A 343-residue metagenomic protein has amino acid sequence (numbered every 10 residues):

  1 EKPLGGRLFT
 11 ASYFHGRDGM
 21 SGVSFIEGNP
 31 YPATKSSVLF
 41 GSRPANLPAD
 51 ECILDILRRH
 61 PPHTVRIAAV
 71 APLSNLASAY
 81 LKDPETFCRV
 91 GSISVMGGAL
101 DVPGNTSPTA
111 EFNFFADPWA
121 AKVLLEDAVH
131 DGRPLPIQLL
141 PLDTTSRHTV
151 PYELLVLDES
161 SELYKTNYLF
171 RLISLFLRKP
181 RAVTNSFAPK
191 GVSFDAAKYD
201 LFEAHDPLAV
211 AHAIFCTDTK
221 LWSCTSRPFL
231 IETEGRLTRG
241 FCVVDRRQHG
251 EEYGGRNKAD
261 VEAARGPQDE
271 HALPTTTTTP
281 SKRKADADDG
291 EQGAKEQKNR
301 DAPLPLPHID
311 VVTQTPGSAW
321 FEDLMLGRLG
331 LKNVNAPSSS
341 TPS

Functional and structural regions predicted by a protein language model:
E1-R59, R283: Glycine-rich nucleotide/cofactor/substrate-binding loop typically near the N-terminus or early in the first domain
E27-P44, H63-A69, N105-F115: Flexible, glycine/proline-enriched loop segments at strand-loop-helix junctions that form or flank small-ligand binding
A69-L76, T144-S146: Gly/Ser/Thr-rich loops at beta-strand to alpha-helix junctions that form or flank small-molecule/cofactor-binding
A71, L124, V210: Divalent metal-coordination and catalytic microenvironments
A79, E85-P108: Class I SAM-dependent methyltransferase SAM-binding "motif I" and its flanking Rossmann-like core
P84-V90, D127-G132: Short, conserved loop/helix-junction motifs that constitute active-site signature segments in enzyme catalytic cores
D101, S107-K122, E126-H130: Polyanion-binding loop/helix "lid" in catalytic or ligand-binding cores
F115, W119, R133-S343: Conformational coupling and interaction surfaces
